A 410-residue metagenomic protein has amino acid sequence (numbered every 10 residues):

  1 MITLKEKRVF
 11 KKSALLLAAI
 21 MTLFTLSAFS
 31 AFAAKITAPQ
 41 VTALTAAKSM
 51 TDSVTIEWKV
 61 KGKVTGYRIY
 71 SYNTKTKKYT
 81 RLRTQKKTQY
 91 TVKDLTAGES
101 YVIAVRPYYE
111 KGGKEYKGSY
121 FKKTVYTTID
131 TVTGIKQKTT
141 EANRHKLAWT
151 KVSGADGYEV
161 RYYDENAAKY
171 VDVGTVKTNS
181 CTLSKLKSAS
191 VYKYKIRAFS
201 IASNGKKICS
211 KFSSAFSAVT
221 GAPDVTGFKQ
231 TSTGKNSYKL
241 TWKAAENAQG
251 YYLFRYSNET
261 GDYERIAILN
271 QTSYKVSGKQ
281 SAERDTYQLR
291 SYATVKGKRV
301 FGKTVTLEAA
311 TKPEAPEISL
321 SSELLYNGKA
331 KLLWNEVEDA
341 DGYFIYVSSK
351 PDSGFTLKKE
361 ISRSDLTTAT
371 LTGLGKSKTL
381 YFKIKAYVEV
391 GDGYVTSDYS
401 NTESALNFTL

Functional and structural regions predicted by a protein language model:
L4-L17: Bacterial N-terminal signal peptides that target proteins for export
F24-A38: Sec-dependent signal peptide cleavage junction
A34-G62, A97, E115-G154, S188 (+3 more regions): Pro/Thr/Ser/Gly-rich low-complexity, intrinsically disordered linker/stalk tracts
L44-A47, L82, A104, I135-K138 (+8 more regions): Tandem-repeat architecture and repeat-register "anchor" residues
G62, N73-K77, K111-G113, S153 (+8 more regions): Solvent-exposed strand-loop boundary residues in beta-sheet-rich modules
T65-R68, D156-Y158, Q249-Y252, D285 (+2 more regions): Short beta-strand/loop motifs in extracellular/secreted proteins, especially within beta-sandwich accessory domains
R68-T96, E159-K187, Y252-Q280, F344-K376: Recognizes extended acidic, P/S/T-rich segments that occur within or adjacent to Ig-like beta-sandwich modules
V92-K111, L183-S203, V276-G297, L371-D392: Beta-strand-rich modules
